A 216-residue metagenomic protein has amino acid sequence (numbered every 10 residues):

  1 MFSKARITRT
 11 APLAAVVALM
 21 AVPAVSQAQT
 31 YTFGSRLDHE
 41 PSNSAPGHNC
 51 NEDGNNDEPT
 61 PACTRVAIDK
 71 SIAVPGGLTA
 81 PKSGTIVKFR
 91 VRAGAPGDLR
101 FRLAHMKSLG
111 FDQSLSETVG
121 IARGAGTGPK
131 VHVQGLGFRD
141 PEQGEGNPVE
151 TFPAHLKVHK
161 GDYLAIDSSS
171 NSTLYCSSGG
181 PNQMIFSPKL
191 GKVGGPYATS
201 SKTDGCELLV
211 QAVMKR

Functional and structural regions predicted by a protein language model:
F2-A14: Bacterial N-terminal signal peptides that target proteins for export
A11-V17, L78, P148-E150: Short, functionally important structural connectors and interaction interfaces within domains
L19-Q27: C-terminal segment of classical bacterial N-terminal signal peptides
Q27-G126, P153-Y163, D167-R216: Beta-sheet-rich sandwich/jelly-roll-like modules and their strand-loop junctions
G126-Q143: Short, basic/aromatic beta-hairpin or loop at an interaction surface
Q134-L136, N147-H155: Exposed aromatic-hydrophobic patches
